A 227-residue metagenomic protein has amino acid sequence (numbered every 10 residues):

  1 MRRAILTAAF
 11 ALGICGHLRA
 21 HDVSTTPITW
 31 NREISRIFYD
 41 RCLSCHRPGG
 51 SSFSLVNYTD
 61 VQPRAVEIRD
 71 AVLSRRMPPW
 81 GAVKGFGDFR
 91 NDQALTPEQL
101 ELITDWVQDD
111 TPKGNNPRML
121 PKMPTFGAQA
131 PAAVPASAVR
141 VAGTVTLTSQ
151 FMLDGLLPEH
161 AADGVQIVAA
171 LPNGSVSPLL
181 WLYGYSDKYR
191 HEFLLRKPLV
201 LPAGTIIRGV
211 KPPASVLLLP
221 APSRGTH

Functional and structural regions predicted by a protein language model:
M1-L6: Bacterial N-terminal signal peptides that target proteins for export
T7-C15: Bacterial N-terminal signal peptides
C15, S35, L43, A94 (+3 more regions): Short linear sequence elements within intrinsically disordered, low-complexity coil regions
L18-G143, R208-T226: Aromatic- and Gly/Pro-enriched helix-to-coil junctions and flexible linker segments
A133-L201, R208-H227: His-enriched metal-coordination microenvironments in redox/metal-binding proteins
